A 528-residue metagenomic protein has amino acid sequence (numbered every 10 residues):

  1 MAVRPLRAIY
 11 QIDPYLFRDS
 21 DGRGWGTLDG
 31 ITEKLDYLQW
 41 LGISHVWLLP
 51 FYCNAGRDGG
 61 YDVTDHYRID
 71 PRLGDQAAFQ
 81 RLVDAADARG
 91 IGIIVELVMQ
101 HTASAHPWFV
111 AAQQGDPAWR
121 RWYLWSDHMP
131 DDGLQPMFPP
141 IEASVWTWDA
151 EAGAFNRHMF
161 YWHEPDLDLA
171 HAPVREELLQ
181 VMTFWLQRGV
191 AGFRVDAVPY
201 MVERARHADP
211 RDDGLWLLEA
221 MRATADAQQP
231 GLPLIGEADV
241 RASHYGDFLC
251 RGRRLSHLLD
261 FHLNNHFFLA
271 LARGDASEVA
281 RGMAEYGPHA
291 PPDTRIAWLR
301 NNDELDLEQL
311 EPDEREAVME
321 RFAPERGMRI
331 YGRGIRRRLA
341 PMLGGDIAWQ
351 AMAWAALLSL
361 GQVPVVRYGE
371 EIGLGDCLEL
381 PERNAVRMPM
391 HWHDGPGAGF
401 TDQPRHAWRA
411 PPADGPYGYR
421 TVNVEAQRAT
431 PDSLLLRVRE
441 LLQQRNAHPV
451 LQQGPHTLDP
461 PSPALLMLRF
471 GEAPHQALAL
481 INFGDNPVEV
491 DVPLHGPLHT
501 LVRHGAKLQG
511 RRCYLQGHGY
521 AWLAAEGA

Functional and structural regions predicted by a protein language model:
M1-G496, V502-A528: Active-site and adjacent substrate-binding regions of carbohydrate-active enzymes
